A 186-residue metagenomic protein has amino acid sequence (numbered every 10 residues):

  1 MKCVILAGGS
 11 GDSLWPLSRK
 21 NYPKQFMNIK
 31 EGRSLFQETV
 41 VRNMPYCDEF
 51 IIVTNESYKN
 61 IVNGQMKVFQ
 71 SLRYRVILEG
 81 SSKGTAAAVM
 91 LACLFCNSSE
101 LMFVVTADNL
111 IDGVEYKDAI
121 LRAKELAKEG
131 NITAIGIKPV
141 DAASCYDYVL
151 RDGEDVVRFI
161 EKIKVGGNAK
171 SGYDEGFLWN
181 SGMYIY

Functional and structural regions predicted by a protein language model:
M1-I5, S13-P16, N28-V104, L110-D112: Conserved N-terminal catalytic core of the sugar/cofactor nucleotidyltransferase
G9: Active-site beta-to-alpha loop of glycosyltransferases that engages the nucleotide-sugar donor
P16-P23: Gly-rich Lys/Arg/Thr-decorated short loops/hinges at beta-loop-alpha junctions or inter-strand turns that position
Y22, Y46, S98, K128-E129 (+1 more regions): Residue-level preference for short coil/turn positions at secondary-structure junctions
P23, G32, K59, Y116-A123: Amphipathic alpha-helical segments in well-structured domains
K24-Q25, D147: Extracytoplasmic/periplasmic beta-strand context in beta-sandwich domains, especially the cupredoxin/COX2 CuA-binding
G113-I185: Conserved core of the sugar-phosphate nucleotidyltransferase
